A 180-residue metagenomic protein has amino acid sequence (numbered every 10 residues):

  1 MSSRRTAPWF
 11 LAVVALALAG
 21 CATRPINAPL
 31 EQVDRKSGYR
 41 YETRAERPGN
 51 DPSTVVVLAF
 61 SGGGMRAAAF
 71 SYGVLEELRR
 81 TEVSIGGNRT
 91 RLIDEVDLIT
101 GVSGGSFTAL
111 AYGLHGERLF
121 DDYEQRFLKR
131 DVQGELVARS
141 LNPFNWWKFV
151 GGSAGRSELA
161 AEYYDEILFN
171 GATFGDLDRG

Functional and structural regions predicted by a protein language model:
S2-P8, A12, G20-G180: Catalytic domains of lipid- and phosphate-ester/thioester hydrolases
A17: Conserved Rossmann-like nucleotide-binding pocket used by diverse enzymes that bind dinucleotide cofactors
